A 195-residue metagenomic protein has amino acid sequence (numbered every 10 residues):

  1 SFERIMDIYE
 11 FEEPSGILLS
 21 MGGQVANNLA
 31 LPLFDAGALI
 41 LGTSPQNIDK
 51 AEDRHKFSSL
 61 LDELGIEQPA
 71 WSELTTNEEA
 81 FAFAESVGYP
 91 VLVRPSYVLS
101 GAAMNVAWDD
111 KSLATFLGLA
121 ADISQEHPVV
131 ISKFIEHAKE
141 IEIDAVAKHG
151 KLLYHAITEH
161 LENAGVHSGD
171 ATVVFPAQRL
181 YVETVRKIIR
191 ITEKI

Functional and structural regions predicted by a protein language model:
S1-I195: N-terminal beta-alpha lobe that positions the nucleotide/phosphoryl donor in ATP/NTP-coupled carboxylate activation
